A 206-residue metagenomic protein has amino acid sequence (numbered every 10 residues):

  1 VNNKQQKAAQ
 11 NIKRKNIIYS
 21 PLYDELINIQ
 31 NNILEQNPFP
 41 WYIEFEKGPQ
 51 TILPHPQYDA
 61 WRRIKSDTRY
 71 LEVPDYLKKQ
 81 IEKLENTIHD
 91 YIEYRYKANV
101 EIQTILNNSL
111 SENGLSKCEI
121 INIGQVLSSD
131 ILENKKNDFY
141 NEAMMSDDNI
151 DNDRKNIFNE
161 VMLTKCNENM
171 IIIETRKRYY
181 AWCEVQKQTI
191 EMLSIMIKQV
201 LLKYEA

Functional and structural regions predicted by a protein language model:
N2-A206: Conserved non-transmembrane functional hotspots
